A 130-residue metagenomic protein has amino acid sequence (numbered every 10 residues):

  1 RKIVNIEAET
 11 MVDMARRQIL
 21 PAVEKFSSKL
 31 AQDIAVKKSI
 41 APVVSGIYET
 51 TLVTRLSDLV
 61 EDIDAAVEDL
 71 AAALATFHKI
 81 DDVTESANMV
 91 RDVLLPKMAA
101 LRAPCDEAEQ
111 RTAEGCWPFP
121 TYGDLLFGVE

Functional and structural regions predicted by a protein language model:
R1-E130: C-terminal amphipathic alpha-helical interaction region
